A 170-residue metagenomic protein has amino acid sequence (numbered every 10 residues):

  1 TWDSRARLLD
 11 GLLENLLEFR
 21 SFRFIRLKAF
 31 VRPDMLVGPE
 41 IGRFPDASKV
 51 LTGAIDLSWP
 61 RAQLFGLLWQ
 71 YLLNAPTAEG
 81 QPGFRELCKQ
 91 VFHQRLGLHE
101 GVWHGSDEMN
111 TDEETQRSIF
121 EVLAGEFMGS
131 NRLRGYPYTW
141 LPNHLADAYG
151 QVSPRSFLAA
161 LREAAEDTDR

Functional and structural regions predicted by a protein language model:
W2-R132: The catalytic "switch" region of P-loop NTPases
R117-R170: P-loop NTPase catalytic cores that bind/hydrolyze ATP
